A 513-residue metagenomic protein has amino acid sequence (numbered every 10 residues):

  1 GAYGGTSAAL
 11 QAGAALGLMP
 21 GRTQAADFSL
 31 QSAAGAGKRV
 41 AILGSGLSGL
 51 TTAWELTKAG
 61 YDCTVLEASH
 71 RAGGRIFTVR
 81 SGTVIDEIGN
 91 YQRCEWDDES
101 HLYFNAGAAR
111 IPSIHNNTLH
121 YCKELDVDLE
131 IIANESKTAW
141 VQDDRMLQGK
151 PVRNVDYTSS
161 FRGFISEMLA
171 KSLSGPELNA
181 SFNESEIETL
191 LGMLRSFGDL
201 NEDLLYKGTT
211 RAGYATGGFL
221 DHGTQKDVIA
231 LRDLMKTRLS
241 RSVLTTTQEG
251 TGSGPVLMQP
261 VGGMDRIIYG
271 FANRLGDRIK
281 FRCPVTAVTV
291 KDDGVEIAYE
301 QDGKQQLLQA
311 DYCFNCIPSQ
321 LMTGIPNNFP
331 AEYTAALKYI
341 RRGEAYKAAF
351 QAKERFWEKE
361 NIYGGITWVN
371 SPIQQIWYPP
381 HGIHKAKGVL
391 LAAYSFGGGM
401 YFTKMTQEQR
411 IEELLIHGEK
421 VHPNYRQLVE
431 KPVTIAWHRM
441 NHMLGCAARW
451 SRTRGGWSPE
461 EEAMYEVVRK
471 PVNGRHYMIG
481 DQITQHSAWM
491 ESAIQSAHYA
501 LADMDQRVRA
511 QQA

Functional and structural regions predicted by a protein language model:
Y3-Q11, A15-D27, A59, G294 (+4 more regions): Conserved flavin/dinucleotide-binding core of flavoenzymes
F28-L169: N-terminal glycine-rich phosphate/pyrophosphate-binding loop and immediately adjacent elements
Q31-A34, E95-Y103, S240-V256, N273 (+2 more regions): Short glycine/proline-rich turn/loop motifs
T52-A53, I267, F271, A500: Hydrophobic residues within alpha-helices that form the first helical element adjacent to the glycine-rich loop
H101-P112, S253-V261, Y333-R341, G397-E408 (+2 more regions): Active-site rim elements
N134, L147-V152, D156-E177, M322 (+2 more regions): Rossmann-like dinucleotide-binding core of oxidoreductases
T138, L169-P284, D292-G294, Q301 (+5 more regions): Active-site/ligand-binding neighborhood in enzyme catalytic cores
T289-V290, E296-E360: Central helical "cap/lid" subdomain
